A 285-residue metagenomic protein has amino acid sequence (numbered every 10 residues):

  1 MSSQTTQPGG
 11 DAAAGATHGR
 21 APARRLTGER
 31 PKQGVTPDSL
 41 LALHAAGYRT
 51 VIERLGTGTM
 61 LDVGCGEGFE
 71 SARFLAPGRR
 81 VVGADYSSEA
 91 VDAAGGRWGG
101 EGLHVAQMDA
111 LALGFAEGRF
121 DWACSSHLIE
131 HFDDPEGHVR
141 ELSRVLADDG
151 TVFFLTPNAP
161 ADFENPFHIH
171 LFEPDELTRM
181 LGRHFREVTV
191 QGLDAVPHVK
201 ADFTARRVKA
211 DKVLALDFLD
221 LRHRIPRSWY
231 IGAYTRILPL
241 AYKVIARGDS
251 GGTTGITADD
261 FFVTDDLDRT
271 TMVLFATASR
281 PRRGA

Functional and structural regions predicted by a protein language model:
M1-A116, W122-S126, V139, P174-D175 (+2 more regions): Conserved N-terminal segment of class I S-adenosyl-L-methionine
A21, A195-A285: A C-terminal cap/extension of S-adenosyl-L-methionine-dependent methyltransferases that defines the acceptor-substrate
F74, L142, L181: Class I S-adenosylmethionine-dependent transferase superfamily signal
H127-H131: A short His-aromatic
E136-D148: A short glycine-rich, Lys/Arg-flanked "PGG" loop and its adjoining helix->strand segment in the class I
G150-T156: Conserved beta-strand signature within the Rossmann-like core of class I S-adenosyl-L-methionine
A161-R179: Acceptor-substrate binding/catalytic loop of class I
F185-P197: Conserved S-adenosyl-L-methionine
